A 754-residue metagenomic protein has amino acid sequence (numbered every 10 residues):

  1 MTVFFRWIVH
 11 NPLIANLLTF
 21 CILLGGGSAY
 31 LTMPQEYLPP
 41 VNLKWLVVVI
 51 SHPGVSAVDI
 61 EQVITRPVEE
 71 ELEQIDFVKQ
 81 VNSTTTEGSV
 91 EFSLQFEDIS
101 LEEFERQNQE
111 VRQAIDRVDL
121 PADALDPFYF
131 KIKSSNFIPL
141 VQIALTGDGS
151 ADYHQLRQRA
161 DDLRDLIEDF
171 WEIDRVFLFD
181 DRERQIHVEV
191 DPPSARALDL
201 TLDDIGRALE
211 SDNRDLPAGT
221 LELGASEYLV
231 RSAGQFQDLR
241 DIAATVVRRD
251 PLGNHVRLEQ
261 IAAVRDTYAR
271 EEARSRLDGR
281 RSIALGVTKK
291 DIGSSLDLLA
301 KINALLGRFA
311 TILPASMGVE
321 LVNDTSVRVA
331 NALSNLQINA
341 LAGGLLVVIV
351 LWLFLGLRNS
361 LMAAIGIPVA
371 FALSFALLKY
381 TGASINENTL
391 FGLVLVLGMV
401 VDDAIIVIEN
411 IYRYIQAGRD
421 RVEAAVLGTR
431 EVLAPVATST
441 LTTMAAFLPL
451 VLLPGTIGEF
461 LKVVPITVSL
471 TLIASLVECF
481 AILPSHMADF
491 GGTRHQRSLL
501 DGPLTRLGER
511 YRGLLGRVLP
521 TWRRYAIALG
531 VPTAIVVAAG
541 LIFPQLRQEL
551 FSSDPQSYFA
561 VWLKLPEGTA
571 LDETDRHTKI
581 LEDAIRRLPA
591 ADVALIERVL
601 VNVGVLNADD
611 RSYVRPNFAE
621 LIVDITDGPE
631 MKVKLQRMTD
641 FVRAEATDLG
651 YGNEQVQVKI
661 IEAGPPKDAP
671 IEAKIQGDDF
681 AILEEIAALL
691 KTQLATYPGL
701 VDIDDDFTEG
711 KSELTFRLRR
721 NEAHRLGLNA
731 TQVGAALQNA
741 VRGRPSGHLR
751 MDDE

Functional and structural regions predicted by a protein language model:
M1-Q35, R430-V432, L499-L550, A673: Signature of alpha-helical transmembrane segments and their immediate interfacial
T2, R6-I14, D291-S294, A330-N386 (+2 more regions): Interfacial segments of transmembrane alpha-helices in multi-pass membrane proteins
L13, F20-V55, L101, D116-D123 (+5 more regions): Transmembrane helices with small-residue packing motifs
N16, C21-S28, T32, V63-Q80 (+10 more regions): Surface-exposed amphipathic alpha-helical segments in non-transmembrane regions that serve as interaction surfaces
G26-L31, L345-L353, L357-R413, D420 (+1 more regions): Hydrophobic transmembrane alpha-helices and their membrane-interface caps in long multi-pass transport proteins
F177-R184, E189, Q260-A262, E271-V348 (+5 more regions): Juxtamembrane "pre-transmembrane" interface segments
V322, V329, L333, I408 (+2 more regions): Helix-loop junctions and hydrophobic alpha-helical segments within the transmembrane domains of large membrane
I349-F354, F371-N388, A437-A488, A608: Hydrophobic, glycine/alanine-rich multi-pass transmembrane helices and their short helix-loop junctions in large
